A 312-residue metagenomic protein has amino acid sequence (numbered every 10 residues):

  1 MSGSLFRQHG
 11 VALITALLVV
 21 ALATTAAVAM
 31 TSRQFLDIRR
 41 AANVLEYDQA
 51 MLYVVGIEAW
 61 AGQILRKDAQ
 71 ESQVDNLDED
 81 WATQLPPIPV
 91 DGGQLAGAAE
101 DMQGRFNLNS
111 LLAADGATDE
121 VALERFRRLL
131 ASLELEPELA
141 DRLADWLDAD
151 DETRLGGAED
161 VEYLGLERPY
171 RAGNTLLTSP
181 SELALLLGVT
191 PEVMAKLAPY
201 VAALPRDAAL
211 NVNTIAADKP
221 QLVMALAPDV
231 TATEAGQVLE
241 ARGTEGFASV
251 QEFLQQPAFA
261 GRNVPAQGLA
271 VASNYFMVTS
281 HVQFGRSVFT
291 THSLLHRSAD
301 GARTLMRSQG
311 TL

Functional and structural regions predicted by a protein language model:
S2-L312: Compositionally biased linear targeting/interaction segments
